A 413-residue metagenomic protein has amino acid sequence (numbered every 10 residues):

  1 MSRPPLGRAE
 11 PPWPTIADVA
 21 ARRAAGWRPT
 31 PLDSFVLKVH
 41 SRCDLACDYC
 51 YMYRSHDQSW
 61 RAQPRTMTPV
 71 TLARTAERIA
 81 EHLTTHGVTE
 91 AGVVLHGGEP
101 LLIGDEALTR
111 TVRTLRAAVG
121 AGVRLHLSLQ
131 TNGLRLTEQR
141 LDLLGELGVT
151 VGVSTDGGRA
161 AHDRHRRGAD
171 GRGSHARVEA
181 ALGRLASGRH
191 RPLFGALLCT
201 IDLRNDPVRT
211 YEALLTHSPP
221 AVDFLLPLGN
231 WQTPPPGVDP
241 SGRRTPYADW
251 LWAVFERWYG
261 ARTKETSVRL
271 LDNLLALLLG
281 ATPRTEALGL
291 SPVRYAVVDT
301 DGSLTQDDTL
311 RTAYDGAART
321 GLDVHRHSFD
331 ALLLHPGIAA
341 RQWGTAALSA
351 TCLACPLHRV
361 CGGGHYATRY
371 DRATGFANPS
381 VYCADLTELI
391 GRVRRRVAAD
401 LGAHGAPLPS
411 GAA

Functional and structural regions predicted by a protein language model:
M1-V36, H86: N-terminal [4Fe-4S]-dependent radical SAM core
P29-V70: Canonical Radical SAM [4Fe-4S] cluster-binding loop centered on the CxxxCxxC motif and its immediate flanking residues
K38-A46, E99, C352-A354, H358-R359: Cysteine-centered iron-sulfur cluster-binding motifs in ferredoxin-type domains/subunits of redox enzymes
H56-D57, C361, R392: Short, non-ligating residues that shape and space the ligands of small metal-coordination modules and catalytic
L72, A76-V94, I103-P227: Radical SAM/AdoMet-radical enzyme domain recognition
R74-H96, N378-A413: Short Fe-S-cluster ligation motifs
R164-A176, G183, S187-L304, T309-G321: Radical SAM enzyme [4Fe-4S]-AdoMet core and its adjacent flexible, acidic and glycine-rich loops/tails across
L270-A384, E388: Accessory C-terminal segments flanking Radical SAM cores
